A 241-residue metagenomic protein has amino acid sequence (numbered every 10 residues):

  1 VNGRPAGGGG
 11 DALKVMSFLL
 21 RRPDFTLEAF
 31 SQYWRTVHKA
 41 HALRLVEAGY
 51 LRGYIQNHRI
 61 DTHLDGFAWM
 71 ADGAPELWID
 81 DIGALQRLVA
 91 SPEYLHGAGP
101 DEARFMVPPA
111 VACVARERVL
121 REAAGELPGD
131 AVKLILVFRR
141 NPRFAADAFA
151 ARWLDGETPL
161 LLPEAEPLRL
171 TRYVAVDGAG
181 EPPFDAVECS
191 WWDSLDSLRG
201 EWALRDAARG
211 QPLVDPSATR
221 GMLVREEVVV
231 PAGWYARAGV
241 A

Functional and structural regions predicted by a protein language model:
V1-A241: Macromolecular interaction modules
